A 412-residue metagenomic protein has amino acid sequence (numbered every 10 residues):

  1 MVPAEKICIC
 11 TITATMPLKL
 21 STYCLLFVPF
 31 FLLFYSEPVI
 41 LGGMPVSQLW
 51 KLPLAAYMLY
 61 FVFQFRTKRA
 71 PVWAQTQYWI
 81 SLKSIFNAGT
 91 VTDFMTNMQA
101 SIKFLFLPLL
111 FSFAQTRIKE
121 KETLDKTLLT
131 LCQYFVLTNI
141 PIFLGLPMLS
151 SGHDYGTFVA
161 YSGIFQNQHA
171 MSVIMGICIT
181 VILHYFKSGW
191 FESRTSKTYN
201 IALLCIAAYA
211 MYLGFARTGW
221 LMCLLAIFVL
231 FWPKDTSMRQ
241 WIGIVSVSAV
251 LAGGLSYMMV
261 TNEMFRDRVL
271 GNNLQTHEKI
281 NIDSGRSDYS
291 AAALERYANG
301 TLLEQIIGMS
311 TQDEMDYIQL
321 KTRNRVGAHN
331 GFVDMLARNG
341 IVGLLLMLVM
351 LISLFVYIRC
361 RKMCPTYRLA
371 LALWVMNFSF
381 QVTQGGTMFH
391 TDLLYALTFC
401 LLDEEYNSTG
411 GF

Functional and structural regions predicted by a protein language model:
M1-L20, Q64, F191, T195 (+2 more regions): A juxtamembrane structural motif centered on a specific transmembrane helix
V2-R66, Q77-V91: N-terminal signal-anchor transmembrane segment
A4, K68, W232, R338-F378: Hydrophobic transmembrane alpha-helices and their immediate junctions
K51-L54, V72-N87, V91-T116, K126-C132 (+1 more regions): Aromatic-anchored transmembrane helix interface
D125-H153, Q166-P233: Alpha-helical transmembrane segments of multi-pass inner-membrane proteins
Y155, E278-N339: Long extracytoplasmic/lumenal interhelical loops at the membrane interface of multi-pass membrane proteins
K234-H277, E295-G300: A membrane-periplasm/extracellular boundary helix in multi-pass inner-membrane enzymes that assemble envelope glycans
A370-F378, T387-F412: Transmembrane alpha-helices of multi-pass inner-membrane enzymes
